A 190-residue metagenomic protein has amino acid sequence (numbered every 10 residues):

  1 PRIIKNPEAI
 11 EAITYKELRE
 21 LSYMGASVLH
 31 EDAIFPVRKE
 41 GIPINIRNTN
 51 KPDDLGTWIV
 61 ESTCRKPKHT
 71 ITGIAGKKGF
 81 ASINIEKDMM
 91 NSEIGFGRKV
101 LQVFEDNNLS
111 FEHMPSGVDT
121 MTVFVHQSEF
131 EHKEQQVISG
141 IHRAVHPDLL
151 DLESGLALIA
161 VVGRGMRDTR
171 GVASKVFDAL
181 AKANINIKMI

Functional and structural regions predicted by a protein language model:
P1-I190: C-terminal catalytic "cap/lid" subdomain
